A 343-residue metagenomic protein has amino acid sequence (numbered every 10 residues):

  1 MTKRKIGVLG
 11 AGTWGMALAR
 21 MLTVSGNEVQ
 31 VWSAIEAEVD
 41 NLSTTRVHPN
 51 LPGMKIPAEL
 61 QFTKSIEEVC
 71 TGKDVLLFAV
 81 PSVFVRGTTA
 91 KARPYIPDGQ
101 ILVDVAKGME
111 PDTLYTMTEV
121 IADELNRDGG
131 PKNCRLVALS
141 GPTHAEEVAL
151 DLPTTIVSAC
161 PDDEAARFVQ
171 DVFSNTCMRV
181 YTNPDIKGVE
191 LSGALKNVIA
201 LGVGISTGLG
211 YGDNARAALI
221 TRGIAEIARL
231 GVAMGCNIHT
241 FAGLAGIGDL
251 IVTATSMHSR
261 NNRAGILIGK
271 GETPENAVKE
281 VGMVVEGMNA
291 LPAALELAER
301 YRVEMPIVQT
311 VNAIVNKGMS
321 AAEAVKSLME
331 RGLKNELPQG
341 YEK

Functional and structural regions predicted by a protein language model:
M1-K55, Q61-K64, K91: NAD(P)+-binding Rossmann beta1-loop-alpha1 motif at the extreme N-terminus of oxidoreductases
G12, M16, E36, T63 (+18 more regions): Electropositive phosphate-/nucleotide-binding environments in soluble metabolic enzymes
I56, I66-D151, V169: Rossmann-like NAD(P)(H) cofactor-binding subdomain of soluble oxidoreductases
F84, Y95, V120, R127-R135 (+2 more regions): Internal alpha-helical scaffold of NAD(P)-dependent oxidoreductase catalytic cores
D104, R135-S140, V180-P184, G243 (+1 more regions): General beta-strand structural signal in soluble alpha/beta enzymes
V203-T207, V232-A242, G246, L250-K343: NAD(P)-dependent Rossmann-like dehydrogenase/reductase catalytic/cofactor-binding core
